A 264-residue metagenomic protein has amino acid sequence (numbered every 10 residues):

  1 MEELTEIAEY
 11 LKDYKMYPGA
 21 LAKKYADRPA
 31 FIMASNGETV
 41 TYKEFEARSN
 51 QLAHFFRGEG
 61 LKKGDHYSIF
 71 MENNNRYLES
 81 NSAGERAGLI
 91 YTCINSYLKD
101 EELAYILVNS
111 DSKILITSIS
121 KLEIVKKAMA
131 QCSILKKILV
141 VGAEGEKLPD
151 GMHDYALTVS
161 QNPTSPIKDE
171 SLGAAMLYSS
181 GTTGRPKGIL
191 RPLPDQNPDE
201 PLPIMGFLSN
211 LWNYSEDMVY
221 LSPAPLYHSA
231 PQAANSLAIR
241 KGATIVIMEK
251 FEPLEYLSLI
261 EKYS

Functional and structural regions predicted by a protein language model:
M1-L11: Flexible, non-catalytic linker and terminal segments flanking ANL/adenylate-forming cores
E9-A30, A47-R48, A174: A short N-terminal helical cap/helix-turn-helix that marks the beginning of AMP-binding/adenylate-forming
L21, F31, F45, S49 (+8 more regions): Adenylate-forming
D27-N74, L78-S82, K99-A104: Conserved AMP-binding/adenylate-forming core of the ANL superfamily
H66, E72-D100, V108-I114, A128 (+2 more regions): A short helix-loop-beta submotif of the ANL/AMP-binding
M71, T92-Y105, I119-K121, A243-Y263: ATP-dependent adenylate-forming carboxylate-activation enzymes
K126-L177, L193-M205: ANL superfamily adenylate-forming
N197-P223, Y227-S264: Conserved AMP-binding/adenylation subdomain of ANL enzymes
